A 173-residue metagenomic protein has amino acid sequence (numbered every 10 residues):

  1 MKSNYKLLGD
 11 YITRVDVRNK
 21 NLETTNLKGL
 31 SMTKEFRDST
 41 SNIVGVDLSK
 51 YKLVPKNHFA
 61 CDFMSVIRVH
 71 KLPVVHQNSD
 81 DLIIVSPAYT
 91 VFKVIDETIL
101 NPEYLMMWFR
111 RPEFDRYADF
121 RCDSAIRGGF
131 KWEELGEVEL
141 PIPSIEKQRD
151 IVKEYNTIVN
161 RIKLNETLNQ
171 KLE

Functional and structural regions predicted by a protein language model:
M1-N19, E137, P141-E173: Non-catalytic DNA-recognition/assembly elements of restriction-modification systems
S3-K6, L100, F130: A broad, structural micro-motif
N4-D62, V66: Sequence-specific dsDNA recognition surfaces
Y11, P102-E133: Short, positively charged
N26-G29, V44, I126, N169-E173: Juxtamembrane/interface motifs at transmembrane-helix termini
K56, A60-P112, R127: A short beta-sheet element
P73-Q77, M106, F120-R121, V152-Y155 (+1 more regions): "Short basic amphipathic alpha-helical interaction patches in structured regions
L82-A88, D123-V152, N156: A short glycine-rich beta-alpha junction/loop motif
